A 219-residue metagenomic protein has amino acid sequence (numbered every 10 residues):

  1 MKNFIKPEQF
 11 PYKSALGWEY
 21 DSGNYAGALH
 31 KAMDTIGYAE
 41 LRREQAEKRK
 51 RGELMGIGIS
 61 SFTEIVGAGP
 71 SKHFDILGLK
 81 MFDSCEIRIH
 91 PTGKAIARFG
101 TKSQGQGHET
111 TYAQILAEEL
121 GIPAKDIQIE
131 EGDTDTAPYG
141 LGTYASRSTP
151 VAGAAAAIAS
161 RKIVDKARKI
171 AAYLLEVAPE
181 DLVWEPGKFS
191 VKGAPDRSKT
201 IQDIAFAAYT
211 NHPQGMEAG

Functional and structural regions predicted by a protein language model:
M1-I96, T101-E119, G132-G219: Cofactor-centric catalytic regions
L120-A124: Phosphate-handling active-site elements
